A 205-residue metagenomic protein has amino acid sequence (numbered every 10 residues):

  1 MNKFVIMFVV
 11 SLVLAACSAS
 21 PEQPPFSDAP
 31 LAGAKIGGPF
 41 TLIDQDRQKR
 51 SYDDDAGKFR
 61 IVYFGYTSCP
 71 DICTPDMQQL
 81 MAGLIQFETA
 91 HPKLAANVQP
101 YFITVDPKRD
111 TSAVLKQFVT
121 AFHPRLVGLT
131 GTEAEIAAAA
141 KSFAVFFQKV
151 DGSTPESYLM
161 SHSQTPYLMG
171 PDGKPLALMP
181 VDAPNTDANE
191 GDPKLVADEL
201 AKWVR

Functional and structural regions predicted by a protein language model:
V13-A16: C-terminal motif of bacterial Sec signal peptides marking the signal peptidase cleavage site
S18-P21: Bacterial signal peptide processing site
P39-R60: A short beta-strand-turn-helix
D53-D76, L80: Short active-site neighborhood of thiol/selenol oxidoreductases, capturing the structured segment around
F59, M77-F102: Conserved helix-turn-beta segment immediately C-terminal to the redox Cys motif in thioredoxin-like folds
K93-R109, R125-A134: Thiol-based oxidoreductase modules, predominantly thioredoxin-like and allied folds used for disulfide exchange
K116-S163: Short, internal strand/loop/helix patches that form the active-site neighborhood or redox-interaction surface
S153-R205: Thiol-/selenol-based redox modules, centered on thioredoxin-like and closely related oxidoreductase domains
